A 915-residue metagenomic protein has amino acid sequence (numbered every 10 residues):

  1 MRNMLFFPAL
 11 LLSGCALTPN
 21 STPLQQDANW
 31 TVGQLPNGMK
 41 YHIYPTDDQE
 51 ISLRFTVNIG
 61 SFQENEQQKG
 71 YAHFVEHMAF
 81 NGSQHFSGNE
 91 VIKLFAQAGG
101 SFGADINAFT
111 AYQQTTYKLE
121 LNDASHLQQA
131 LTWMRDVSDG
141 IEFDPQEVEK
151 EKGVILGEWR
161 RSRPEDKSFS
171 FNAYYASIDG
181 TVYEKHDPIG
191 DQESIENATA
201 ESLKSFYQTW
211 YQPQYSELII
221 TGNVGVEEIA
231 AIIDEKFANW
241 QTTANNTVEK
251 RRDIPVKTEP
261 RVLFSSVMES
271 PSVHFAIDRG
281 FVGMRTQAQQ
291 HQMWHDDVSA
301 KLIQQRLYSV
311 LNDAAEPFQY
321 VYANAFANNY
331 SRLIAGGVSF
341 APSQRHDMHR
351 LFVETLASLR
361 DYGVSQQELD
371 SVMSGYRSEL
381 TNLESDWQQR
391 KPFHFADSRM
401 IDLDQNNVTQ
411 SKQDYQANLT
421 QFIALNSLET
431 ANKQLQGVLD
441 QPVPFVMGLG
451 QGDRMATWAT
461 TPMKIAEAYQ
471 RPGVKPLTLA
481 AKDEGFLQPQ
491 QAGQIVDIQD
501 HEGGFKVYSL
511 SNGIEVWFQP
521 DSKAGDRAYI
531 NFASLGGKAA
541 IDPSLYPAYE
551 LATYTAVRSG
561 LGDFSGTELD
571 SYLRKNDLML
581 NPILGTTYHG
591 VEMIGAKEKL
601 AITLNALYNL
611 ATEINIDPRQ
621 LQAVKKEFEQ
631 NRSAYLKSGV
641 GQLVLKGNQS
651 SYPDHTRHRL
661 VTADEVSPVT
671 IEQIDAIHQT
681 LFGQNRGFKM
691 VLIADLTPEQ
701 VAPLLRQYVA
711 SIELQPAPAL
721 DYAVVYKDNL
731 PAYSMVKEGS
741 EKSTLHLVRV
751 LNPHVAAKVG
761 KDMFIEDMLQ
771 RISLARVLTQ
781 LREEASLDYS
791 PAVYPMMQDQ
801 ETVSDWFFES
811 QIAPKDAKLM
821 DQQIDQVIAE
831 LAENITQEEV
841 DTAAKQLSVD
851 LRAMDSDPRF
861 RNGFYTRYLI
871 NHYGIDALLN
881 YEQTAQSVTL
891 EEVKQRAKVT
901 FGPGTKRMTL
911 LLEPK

Functional and structural regions predicted by a protein language model:
M1-L17: Gram-negative bacterial Sec-dependent N-terminal signal peptides
C15-K40, G225-S266, P271-G280, M284-R285 (+9 more regions): Proteolytic maturation boundary segments
Y44, Q49-S61, Y71-A72, N89-V137 (+14 more regions): M16 family metallopeptidases and their MPP-like homologs
K69-H77, N81, K301, Y546-Y554 (+1 more regions): Active-site recognition of the HExxH zinc-binding catalytic motif
D296, T779: Long, His/Glu/Asp-enriched segments that create or flank divalent metal/ion-associated functional microenvironments
